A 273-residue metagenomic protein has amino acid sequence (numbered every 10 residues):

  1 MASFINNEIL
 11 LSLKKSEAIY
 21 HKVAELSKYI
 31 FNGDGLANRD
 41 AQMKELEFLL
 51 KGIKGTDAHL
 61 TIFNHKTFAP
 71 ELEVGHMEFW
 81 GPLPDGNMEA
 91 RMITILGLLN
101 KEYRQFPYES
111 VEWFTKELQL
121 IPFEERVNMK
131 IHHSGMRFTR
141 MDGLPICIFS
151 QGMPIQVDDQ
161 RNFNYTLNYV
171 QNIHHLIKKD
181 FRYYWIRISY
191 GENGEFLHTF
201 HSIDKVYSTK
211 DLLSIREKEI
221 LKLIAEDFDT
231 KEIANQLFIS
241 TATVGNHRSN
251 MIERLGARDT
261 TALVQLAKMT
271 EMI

Functional and structural regions predicted by a protein language model:
M1-T67: Intrinsically disordered, low-complexity terminal regulatory regions
A2, I252-I273: Basic, Lys/Arg-enriched C-terminal extension of HTH/homeodomain DNA-binding domains
V23, I173-H201: Juxtadomain coupling helices with adjacent low-complexity linkers
N38-T94, S189-F196, F200: PAS-family sensory domain signal
F63-D85, A90-K179, Y183: Sensory/regulatory domains in signal-transduction proteins
N193-R216: Regulatory hinge/linker segments at domain boundaries that couple sensory/effector modules to output domains
E217-I224: Short alpha-helical "packing" element that flanks the helix-turn-helix/winged-helix DNA-binding module
D227-A262: Recognition helix of helix-turn-helix DNA-binding domains
